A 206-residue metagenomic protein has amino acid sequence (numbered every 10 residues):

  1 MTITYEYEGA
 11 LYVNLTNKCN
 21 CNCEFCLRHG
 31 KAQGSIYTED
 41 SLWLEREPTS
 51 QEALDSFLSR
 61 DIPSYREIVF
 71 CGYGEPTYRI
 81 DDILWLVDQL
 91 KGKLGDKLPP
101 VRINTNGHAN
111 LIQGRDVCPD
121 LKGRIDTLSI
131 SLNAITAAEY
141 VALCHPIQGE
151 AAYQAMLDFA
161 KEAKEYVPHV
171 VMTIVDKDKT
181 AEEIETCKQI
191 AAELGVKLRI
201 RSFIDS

Functional and structural regions predicted by a protein language model:
M1-T49: Canonical Radical SAM [4Fe-4S] cluster-binding loop centered on the CxxxCxxC motif and its immediate flanking residues
Y5-Y7, R60-S64, K122-G123: Flexible, charged surface loops at secondary-structure boundaries
L15, Y73-G74: Short acidic donor-binding/metal-coordinating loop in glycosyltransferase active sites
H29, C71, S131: Conserved residues at the C-terminal ends of beta-strands
K31-T38, S64-I68, T136-E139: Short, basic/glycine-rich phosphate-binding loops at helix/coil junctions that contact nucleotide phosphates
S41-R46, E75, Q148-A151: Pocket-edge positions in alpha/beta enzyme catalytic cores
R46-Y73: Short Fe-S-cluster ligation motifs
T77-S206: Conserved AdoMet/S-adenosylmethionine-binding subsite of the radical SAM
